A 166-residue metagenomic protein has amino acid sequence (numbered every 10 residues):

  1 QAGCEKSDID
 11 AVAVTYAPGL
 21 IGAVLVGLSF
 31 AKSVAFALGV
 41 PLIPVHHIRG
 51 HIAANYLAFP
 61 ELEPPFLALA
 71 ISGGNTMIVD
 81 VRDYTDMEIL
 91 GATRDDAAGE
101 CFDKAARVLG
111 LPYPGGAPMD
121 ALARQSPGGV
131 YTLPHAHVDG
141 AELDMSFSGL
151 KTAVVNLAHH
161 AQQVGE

Functional and structural regions predicted by a protein language model:
Q1-D10, Q162-Q163: Phosphate/pyrophosphate-binding loops at sites that engage ATP/ADP/AMP, CoA/4′-phosphopantetheine, polyphosphate
S7-D10, L38-P41, E61-L67, G74-T76 (+2 more regions): Short coil/turn connectors at secondary-structure junctions
A13-T15, H46, L67-S72, V79-D80: Short beta-strand segments
V14-L38: Short Gly/Thr/Asp-enriched flexible loops that form oxyanion-binding sites at enzyme active sites
A31-H51, G91-D95: Short, acidic/small-residue loops that bind anionic groups at enzyme active sites
V45-L67: Conserved phosphate-binding catalytic cores of ATP/NTP-utilizing and phosphoryl-transfer enzymes
A70-I71, I78-E166: A short helix-loop
